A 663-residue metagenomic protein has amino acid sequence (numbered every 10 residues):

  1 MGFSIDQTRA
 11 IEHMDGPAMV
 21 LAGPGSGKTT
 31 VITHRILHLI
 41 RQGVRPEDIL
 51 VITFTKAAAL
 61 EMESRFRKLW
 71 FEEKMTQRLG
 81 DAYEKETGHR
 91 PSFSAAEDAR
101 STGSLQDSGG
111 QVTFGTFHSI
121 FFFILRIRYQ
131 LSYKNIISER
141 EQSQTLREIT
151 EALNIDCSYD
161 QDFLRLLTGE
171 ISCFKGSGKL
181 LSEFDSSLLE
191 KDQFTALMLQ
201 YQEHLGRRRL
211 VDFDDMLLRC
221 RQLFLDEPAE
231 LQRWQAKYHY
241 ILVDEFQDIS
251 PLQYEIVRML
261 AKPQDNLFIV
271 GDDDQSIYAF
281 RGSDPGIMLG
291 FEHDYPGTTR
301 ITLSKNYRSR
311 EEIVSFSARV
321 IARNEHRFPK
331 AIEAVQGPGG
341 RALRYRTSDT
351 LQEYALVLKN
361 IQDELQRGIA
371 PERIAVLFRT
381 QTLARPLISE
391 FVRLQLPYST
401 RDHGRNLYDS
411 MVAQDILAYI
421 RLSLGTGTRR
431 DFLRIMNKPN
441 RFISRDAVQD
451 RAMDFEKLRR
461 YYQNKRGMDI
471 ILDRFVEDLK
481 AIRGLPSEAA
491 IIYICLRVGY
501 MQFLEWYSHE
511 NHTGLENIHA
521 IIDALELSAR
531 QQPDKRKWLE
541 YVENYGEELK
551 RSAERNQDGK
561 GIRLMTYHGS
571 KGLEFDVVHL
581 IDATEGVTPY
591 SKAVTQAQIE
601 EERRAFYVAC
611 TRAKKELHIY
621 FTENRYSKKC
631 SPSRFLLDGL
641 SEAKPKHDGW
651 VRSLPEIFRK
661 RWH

Functional and structural regions predicted by a protein language model:
M1-E12, G16-V20, L50, A58 (+5 more regions): Conserved helicase NTPase motor core
M1-L131, Q232, S315-A318, T611: P-loop NTPase Walker
M14, D107-Q111, Y129-D215, Y238 (+1 more regions): ATP-hydrolysis module of ASCE/P-loop NTPase motor domains, specifically the Walker B Asp-Glu catalytic pair
V20, P24-I32, P46, P296-T299 (+2 more regions): Helicase P-loop NTPase motor core
T113-F121, L242-E245, V270, K537-Y590 (+1 more regions): Conserved helicase core region in the C-terminal RecA-like lobe
D294, G337-R341, G368-S487: ATPase/helicase motor core of nucleic-acid motors
N464-G569, L573, V587-Y590, D648 (+1 more regions): Accessory C-terminal helicase-associated subdomains
T584-H663: C-terminal accessory regions
